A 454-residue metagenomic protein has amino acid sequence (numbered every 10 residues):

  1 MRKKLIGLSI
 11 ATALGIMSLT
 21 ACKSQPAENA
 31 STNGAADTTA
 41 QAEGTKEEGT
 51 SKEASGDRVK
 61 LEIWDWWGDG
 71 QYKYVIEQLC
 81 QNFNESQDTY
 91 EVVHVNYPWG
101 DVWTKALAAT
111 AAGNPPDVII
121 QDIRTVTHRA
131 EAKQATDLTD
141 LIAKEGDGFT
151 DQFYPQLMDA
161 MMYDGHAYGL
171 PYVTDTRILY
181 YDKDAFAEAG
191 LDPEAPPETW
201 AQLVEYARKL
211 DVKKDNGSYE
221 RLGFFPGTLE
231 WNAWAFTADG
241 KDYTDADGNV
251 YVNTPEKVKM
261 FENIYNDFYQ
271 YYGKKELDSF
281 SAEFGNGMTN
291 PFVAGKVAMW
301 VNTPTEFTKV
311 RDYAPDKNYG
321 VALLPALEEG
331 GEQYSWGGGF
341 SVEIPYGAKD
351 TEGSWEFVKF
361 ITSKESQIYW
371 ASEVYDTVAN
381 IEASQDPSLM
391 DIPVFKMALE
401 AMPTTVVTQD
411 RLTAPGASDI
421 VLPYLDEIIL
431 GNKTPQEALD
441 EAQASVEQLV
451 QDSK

Functional and structural regions predicted by a protein language model:
E48, E53, P98, I123-I178 (+5 more regions): Hinge/lid segment of periplasmic solute-binding proteins
K52, A187-E188, P193, V212 (+2 more regions): Conserved C-terminal helix/tail region of periplasmic/extracytoplasmic solute-binding proteins
E53, T139-F153, P196-E198, K214-G223 (+6 more regions): Short, solvent-exposed loop/beta-turn-alpha elements that line the ligand-binding surface or hinge of extracytoplasmic
V59, Q81, E85-S86, E91 (+4 more regions): Extracytoplasmic/periplasmic substrate-recognition and gating elements
N82-Q156, M162, E188-G190, A195-E198 (+4 more regions): Extracytoplasmic "Venus flytrap"/periplasmic binding protein-like
Q156, A160, P315, A322 (+3 more regions): Long, aromatic- and glycine/proline-rich binding clefts that accommodate carbohydrate-like moieties
D164-Y172, R177, A187, A201-K259 (+1 more regions): Extracytoplasmic/periplasmic solute-binding protein
Y206-R208, N249-S279, L324: Glycine-centered hinge/linker elements that transmit conformational signals in sensory and ligand-binding systems
